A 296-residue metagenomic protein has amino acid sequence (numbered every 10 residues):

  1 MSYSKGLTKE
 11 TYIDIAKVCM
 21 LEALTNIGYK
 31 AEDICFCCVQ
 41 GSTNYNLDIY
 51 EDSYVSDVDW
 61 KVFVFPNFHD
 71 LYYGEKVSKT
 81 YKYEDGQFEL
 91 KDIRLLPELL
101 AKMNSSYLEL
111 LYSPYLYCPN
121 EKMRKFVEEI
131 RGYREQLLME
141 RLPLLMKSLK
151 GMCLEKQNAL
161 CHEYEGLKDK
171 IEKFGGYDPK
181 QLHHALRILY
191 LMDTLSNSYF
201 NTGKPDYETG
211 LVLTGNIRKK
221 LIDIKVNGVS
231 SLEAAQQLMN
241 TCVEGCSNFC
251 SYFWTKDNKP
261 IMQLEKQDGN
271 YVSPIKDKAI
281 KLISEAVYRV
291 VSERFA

Functional and structural regions predicted by a protein language model:
M1-L21, Y29, M262, A296: N-terminal regions immediately upstream of nucleotidyltransferase
K9-I13, E89, F174-Q181: Aromatic-acidic/polar surface patches that form glycan- and anion
A16-G28, L100, C246-F249, F253: Hydrophobic, Leu/Ile/Phe/Ala-enriched alpha-helical segments that form helix-helix packing faces
C19-E75: Active-site nucleotide-donor binding segment shared across nucleotidyl transfer reactions
F36-V39, E109-L110, T194-N197: A structural signal for short, well-ordered beta-strand segments and their strand-loop junctions that often border
V55, D59, P97, G132 (+1 more regions): Extracellular structured ligand-interaction cores
L71-H162: A basic- and aromatic-enriched beta-loop-alpha substructure that forms the phosphate/nucleotide- and DNA/RNA-contacting
K122-E293: Conserved nucleotidyltransferase catalytic core and NTase-mimicking acidic/glycine-rich helix/loop elements in nucleic
